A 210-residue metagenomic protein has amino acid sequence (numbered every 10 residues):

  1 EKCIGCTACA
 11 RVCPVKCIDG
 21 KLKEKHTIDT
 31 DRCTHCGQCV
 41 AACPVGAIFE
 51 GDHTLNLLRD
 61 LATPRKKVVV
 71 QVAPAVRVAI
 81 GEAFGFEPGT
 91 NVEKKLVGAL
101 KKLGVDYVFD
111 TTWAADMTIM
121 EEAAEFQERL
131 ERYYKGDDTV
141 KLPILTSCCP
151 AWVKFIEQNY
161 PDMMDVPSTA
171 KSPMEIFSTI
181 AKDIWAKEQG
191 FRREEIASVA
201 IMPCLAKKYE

Functional and structural regions predicted by a protein language model:
I4-D29, T34, Q38-N56: Iron-sulfur cluster-binding cysteine motifs and their immediate structural context in ferredoxin-like electron-transfer
E50-E210: Iron-sulfur-associated redox domains of electron-transfer enzymes in respiratory and anaerobic energy metabolism
